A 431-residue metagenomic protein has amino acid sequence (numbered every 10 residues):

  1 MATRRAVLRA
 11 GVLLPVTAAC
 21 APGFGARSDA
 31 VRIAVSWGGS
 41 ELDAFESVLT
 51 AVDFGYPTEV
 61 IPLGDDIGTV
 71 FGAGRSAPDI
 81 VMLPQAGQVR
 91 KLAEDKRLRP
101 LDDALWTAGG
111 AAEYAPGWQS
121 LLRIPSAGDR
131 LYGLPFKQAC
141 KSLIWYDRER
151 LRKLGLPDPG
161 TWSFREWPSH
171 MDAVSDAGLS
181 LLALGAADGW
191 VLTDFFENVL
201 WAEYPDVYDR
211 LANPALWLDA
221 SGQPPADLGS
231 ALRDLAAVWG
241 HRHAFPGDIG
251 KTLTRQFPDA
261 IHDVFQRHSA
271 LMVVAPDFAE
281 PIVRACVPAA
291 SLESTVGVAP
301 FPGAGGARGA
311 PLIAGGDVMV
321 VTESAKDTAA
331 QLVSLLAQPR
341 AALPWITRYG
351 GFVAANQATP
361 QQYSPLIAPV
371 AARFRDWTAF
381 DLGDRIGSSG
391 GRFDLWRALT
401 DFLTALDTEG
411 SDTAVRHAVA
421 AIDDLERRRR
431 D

Functional and structural regions predicted by a protein language model:
M1-A2, A6-R90, D424-D431: Conserved N-terminal structural module of periplasmic/extracytoplasmic solute-binding proteins
I61-V70, F164-W167, I249-D263: Short helix-initiation/N-cap motifs at beta->coil->alpha
G87-K141: Hinge/lid segment of periplasmic solute-binding proteins
D102-Y114, G160, E203-S230, C286-S291 (+1 more regions): Short, solvent-exposed loop/beta-turn-alpha elements that line the ligand-binding surface or hinge of extracytoplasmic
Y132-F136, P168-A220: Extracytoplasmic/periplasmic solute-binding protein
N213-T254: Glycine-centered hinge/linker elements that transmit conformational signals in sensory and ligand-binding systems
A275, A285-G351: Extracytoplasmic/periplasmic substrate-recognition and gating elements
F374-D431: Conserved C-terminal helix/tail region of periplasmic/extracytoplasmic solute-binding proteins
